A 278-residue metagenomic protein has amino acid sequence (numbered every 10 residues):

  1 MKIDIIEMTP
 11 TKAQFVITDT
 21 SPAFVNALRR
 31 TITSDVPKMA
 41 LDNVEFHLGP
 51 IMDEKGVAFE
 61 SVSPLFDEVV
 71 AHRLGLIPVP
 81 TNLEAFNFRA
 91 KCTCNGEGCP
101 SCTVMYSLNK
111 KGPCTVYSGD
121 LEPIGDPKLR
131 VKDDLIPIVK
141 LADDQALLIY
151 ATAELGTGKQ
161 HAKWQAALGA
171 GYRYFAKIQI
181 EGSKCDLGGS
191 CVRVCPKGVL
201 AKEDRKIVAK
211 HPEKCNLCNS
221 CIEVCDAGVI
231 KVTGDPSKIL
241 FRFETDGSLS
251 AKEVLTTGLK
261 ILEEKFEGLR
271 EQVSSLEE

Functional and structural regions predicted by a protein language model:
M1-E278: Protein-protein interaction/assembly regions in multi-subunit complexes
